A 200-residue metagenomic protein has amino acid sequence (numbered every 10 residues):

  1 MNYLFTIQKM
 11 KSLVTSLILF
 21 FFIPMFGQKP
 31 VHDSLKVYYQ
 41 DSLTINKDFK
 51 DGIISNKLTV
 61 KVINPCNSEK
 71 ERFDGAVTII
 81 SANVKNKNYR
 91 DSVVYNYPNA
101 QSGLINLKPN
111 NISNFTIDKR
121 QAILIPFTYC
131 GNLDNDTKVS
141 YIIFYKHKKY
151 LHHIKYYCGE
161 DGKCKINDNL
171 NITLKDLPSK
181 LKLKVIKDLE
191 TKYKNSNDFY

Functional and structural regions predicted by a protein language model:
M1-S34: Bacterial Sec-dependent N-terminal signal peptides
G27-I54, N67, T137-Y200: Acidic, small-residue rich beta-repeat scaffolds with periodic aromatic anchors
Q28-V84, R90-P98: Start-of-domain marker
I53-K61, T116-F127: Acidic/hydrophobic-patterned starts of short beta strands in beta-sheet-rich repeat architectures
R72-I79, N132-Y141: Structural motif
V84-I105, I154, C158-G162, L170-L174: Blade-edge motifs of beta-propeller repeat domains
L104-S113: Signature of short aromatic-glycine-proline-rich micro-motifs recurring in repeat-based ectodomains
I112-Q121, F144-Y150: A short, structured loop/turn motif at beta-sheet edges
